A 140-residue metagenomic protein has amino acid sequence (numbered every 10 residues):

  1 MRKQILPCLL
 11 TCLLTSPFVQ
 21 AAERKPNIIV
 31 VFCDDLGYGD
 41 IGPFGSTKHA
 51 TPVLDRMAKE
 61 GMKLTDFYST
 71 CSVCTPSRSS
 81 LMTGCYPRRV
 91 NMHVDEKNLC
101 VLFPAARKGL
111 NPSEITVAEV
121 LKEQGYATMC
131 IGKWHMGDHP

Functional and structural regions predicted by a protein language model:
R2-L14, V19-P140: Formylglycine-dependent sulfatase
